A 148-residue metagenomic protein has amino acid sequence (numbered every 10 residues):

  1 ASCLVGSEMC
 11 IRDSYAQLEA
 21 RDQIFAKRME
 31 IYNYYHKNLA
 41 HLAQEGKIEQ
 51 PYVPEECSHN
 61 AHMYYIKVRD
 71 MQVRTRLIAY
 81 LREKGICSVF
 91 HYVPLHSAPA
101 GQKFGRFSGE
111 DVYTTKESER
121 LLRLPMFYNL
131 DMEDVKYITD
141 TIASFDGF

Functional and structural regions predicted by a protein language model:
A1-G6, C10-I11, C57: Single conserved hydrophobic/aromatic residue that forms the stacking wall/gate of nucleotide- or nucleobase-binding
S7, R12-N33: Structural signature of PLP-dependent enzymes
I11-D13, R28, Y35, Y64 (+5 more regions): Generic structural signal for small/hydrophobic residues in well-ordered secondary structure, especially within
S14-D22, H62-R69, M126-N129: Short, well-ordered beta-strand elements within core beta-sheets of diverse protein domains
Y34-N38, G46, L77-E110, E117-L122: Conserved PLP cofactor-binding pocket of PLP-dependent enzymes
H36-V68: Conserved small-domain helix->loop->beta segment predominantly found in fold-type I
M71-L77, L130-K136: Short, conserved charged micro-motifs
M132-F148: A short beta-strand-loop micro-motif that forms or neighbors metal/cofactor- and ligand-binding patches at active-site
